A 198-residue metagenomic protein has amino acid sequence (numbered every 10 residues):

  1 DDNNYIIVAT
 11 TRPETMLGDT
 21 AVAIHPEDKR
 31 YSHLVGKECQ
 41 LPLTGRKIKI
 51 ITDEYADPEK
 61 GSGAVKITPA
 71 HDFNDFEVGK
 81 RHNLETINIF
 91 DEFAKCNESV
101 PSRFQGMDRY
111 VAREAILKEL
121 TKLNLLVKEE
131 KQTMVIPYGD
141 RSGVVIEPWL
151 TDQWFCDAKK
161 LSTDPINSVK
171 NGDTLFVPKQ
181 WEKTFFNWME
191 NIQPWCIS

Functional and structural regions predicted by a protein language model:
D1-Y5, K60-S198: Residue patterns forming the tRNA-binding/recognition surfaces of aminoacyl-tRNA synthetases and related DALR
N3-I6, P13-F93: Catalytic alpha/beta core of large soluble enzyme barrels
T11-P13, S142: Single, functionally critical "micro-switch" positions that shape active/binding sites and transmembrane helices
